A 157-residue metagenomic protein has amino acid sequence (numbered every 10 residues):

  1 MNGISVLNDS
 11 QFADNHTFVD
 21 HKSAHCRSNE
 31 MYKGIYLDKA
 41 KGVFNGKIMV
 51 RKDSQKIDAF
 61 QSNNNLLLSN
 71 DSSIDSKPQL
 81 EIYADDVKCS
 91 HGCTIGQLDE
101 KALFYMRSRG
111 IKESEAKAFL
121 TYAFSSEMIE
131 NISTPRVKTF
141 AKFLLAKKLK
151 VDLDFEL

Functional and structural regions predicted by a protein language model:
M1-F104, S108-I111, S125, I132-L157: Conserved beta-strand/loop scaffold segments within soluble protein domains that form the structured core and edges
